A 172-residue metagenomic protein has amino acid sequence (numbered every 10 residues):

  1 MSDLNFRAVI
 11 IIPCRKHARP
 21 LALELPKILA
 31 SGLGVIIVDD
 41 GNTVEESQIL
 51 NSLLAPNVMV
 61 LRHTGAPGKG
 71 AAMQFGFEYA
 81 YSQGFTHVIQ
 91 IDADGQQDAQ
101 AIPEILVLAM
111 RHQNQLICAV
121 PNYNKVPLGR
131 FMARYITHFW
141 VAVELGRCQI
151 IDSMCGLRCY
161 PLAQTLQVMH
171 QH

Functional and structural regions predicted by a protein language model:
R7-V9, G34: Cell-envelope/extracellular polymer assembly enzymes that use nucleotide-activated donors
V9-P13, R62: Short hydrophobic beta-strand elements that form part of the catalytic alpha/beta core underpinning NDP-sugar/donor
K16-A30: Short, well-formed alpha-helical segments that are part of the catalytic scaffolds of diverse glycosyltransferases
H17-P20, N42, K69: Donor nucleotide-sugar binding loop of glycosyltransferases
L25, L33-N42, L61-H63: Short beta-strand/loop segment that forms part of the nucleotide-sugar
D39-Q48, G95: A conserved acidic beta->alpha catalytic loop
T64-Y79, A99-H172: Acceptor/aglycone-binding surface of glycosyltransferases and processive sugar-polymer synthases
F85-Q96: Short beta-strand-to-loop acidic/aromatic patch adjacent to the donor-nucleotide binding site
